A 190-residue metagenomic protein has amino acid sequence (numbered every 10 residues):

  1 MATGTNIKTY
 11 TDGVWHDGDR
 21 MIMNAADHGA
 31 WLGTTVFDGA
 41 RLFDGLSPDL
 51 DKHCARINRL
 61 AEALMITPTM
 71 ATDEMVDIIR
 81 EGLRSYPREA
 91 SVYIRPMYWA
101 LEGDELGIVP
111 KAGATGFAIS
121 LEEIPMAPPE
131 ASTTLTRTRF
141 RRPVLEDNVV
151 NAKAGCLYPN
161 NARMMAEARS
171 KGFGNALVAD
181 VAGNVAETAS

Functional and structural regions predicted by a protein language model:
M1-E81, W99, I108-S190: Helix-start/capping segments and mature chain N-termini
I79, S85-Y98: Ordered, amphipathic secondary-structure segments that act as subunit-interaction surfaces in large macromolecular
